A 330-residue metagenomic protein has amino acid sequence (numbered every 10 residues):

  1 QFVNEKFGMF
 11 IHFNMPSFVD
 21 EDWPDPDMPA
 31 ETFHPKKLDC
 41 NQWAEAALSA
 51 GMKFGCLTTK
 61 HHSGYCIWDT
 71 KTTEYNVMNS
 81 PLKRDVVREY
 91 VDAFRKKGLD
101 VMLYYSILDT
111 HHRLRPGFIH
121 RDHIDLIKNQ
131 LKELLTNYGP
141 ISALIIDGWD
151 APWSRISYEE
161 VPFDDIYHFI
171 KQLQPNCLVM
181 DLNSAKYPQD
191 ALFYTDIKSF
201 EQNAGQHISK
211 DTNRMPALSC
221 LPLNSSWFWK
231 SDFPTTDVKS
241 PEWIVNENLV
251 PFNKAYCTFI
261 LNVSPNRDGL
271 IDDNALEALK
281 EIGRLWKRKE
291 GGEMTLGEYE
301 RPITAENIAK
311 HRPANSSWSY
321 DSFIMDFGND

Functional and structural regions predicted by a protein language model:
Q1-R312, W318-Y320: Mature catalytic domains of secreted/periplasmic carbohydrate-active enzymes
S322-M325: Thrombospondin type-1
F327-D330: Acidic, glycine-anchored loop motifs typical of Ca2+
